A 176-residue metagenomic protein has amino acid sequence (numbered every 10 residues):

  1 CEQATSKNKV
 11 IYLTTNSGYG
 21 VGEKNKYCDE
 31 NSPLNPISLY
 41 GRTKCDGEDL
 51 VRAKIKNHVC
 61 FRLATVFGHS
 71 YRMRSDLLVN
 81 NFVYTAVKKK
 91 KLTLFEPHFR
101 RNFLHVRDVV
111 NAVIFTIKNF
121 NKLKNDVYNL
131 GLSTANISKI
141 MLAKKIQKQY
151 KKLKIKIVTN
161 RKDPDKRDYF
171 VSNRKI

Functional and structural regions predicted by a protein language model:
C1-L39: Conserved Rossmann-fold NAD(P)-dependent oxidoreductase catalytic core, especially the SDR/UDP-sugar
K9, N57, K154: Residues at the starts of beta-strands that form the adenosine-phosphate
I11-T15, I37, R62-A64, H98 (+1 more regions): Active-site beta-alpha turn of Rossmann-fold NAD(P)-dependent dehydrogenases/reductases
T15-V21, T65-Y71, A135: Active-site proximal helix/loop that lines the substrate pocket of Rossmann-like NAD(P)-dependent oxidoreductase domains
T43: Active-site helix of classical SDR
D46: Active-site His/Glu-centered metal-binding helix of metallohydrolases
D49-R101, V106-F115, K145-Q147: NAD(P)-dependent short-chain dehydrogenase/reductase
K89-K90, L94-I176: C-terminal substrate-binding subdomain of Rossmann-fold SDR/epimerase-dehydratase oxidoreductases
